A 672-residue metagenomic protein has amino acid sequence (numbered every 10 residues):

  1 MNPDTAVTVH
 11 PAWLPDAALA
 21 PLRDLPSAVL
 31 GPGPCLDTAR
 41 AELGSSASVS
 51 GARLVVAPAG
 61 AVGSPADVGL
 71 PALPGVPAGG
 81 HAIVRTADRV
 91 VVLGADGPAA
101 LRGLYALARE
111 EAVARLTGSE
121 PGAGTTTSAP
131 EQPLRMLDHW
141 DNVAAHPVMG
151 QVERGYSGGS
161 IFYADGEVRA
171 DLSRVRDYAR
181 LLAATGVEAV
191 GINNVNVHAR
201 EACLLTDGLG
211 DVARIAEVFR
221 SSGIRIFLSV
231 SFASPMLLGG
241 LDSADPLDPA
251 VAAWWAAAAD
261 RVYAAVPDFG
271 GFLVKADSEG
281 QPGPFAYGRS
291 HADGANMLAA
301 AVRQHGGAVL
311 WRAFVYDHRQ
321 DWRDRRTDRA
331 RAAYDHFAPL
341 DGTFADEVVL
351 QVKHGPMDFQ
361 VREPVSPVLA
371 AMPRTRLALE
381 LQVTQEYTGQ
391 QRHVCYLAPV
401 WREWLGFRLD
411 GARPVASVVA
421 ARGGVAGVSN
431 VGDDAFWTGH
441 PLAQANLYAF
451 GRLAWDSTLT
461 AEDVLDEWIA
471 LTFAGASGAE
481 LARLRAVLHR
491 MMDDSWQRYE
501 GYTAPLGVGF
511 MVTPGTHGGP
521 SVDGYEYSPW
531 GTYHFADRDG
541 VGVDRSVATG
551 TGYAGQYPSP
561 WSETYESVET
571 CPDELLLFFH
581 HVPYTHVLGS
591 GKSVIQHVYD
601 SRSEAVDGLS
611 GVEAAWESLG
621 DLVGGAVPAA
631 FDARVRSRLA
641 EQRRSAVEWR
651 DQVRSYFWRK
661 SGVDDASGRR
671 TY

Functional and structural regions predicted by a protein language model:
T5-D16, A20-P21, L30-P34, T38-E42 (+4 more regions): Feature activates predominantly on carbohydrate-active enzymes
H10-P11, L30-P34, V55-A61, L93-A95 (+4 more regions): Structural motif
A28, S45-V76: Short, well-ordered secondary-structure micro-motifs within conserved domains or adaptor modules
T38, E42, A99, D177 (+10 more regions): Generic recognition of stable, solvent-exposed alpha-helical segments in well-folded globular domains
E42, S46-S50, L107-E110, A114 (+5 more regions): Structured segments of extracytoplasmic/periplasmic soluble domains in secreted or envelope-associated proteins
G63, A99, A144-P147, G191 (+9 more regions): Flexible loop/turn segments at secondary-structure boundaries
G122, Q151-E153, S417-Y672: C-terminal non-catalytic alpha-helical accessory regions
W140, D165-R169, G240-D466: Catalytic-core regions of glycoside hydrolase
